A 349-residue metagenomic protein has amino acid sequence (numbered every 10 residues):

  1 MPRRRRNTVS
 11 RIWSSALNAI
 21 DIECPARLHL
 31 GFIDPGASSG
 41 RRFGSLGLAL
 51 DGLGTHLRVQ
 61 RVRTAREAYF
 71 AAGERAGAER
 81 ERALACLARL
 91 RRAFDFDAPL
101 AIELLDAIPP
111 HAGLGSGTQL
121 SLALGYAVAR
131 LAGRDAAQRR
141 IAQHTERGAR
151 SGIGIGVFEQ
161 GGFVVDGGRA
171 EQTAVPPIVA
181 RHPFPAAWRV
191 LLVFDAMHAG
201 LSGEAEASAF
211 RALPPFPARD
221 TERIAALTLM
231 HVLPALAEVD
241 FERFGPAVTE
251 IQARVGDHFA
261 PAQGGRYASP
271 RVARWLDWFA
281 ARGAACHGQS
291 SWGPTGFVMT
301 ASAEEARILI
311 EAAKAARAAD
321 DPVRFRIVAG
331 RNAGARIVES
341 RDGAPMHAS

Functional and structural regions predicted by a protein language model:
R4, V9-A112, Y126-Q138, A149 (+2 more regions): ATP-binding N-lobe of GHMP and related small-molecule kinases
R11-E23, G31-I33, S38-S45, A137-A285 (+1 more regions): ATP-dependent small-molecule kinase catalytic core of the GHMP/sugar-kinase superfamily and closely related
L50-G52, A280, G288-W292, A319: A structural signal for short secondary-structure junctions
R61-R63, I224-A226, G288-S290: Short, flexible turn/loop "capping" segments at secondary-structure junctions
L114-Q138, V157-G168: DPxDG-like acidic metal-binding loop motif
L114-S116, L120, D220-E222, A285-S291: Short glycine/threonine-rich catalytic loop with a Thr-x-Gly-x-Asp
G265, S290-F297: Small/polar glycine-rich anion-binding or flexible loop at a beta-alpha turn
